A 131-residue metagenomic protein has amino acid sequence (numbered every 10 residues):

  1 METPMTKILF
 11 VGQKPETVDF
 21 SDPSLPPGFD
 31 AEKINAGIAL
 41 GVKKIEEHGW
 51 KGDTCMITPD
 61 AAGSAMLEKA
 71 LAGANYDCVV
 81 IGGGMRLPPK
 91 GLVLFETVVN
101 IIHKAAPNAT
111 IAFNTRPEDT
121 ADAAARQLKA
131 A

Functional and structural regions predicted by a protein language model:
M1-S24: N-terminal, charge-rich interaction modules
D22, P26-F29, H48, G52-T54 (+1 more regions): Short, glycine-/small-residue-rich phosphate/pyrophosphate-handling segment
L25-K43: Short catalytic helix/loop segments, enriched in acidic residues and glycine and frequently bearing histidine
G37, L94-A131: Ser/Thr/Gly-rich flexible loops in soluble cytosolic domains mediating phosphotransfer, phosphorylation
G41-A61: Active-site rim loops that border cofactor/substrate pockets in soluble metabolic enzymes
A61-E68, A121: Structural motif
A65-H103: Mid-chain, well-packed structural core segment of small domains
